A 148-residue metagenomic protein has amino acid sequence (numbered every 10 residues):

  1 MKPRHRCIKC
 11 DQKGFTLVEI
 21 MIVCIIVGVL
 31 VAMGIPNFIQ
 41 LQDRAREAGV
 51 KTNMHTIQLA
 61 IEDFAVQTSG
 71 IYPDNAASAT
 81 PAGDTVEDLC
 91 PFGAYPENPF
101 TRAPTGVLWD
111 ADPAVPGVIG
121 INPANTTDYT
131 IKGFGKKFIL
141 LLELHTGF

Functional and structural regions predicted by a protein language model:
M1-F15: N-terminal leader/signal peptides at the extreme start of proteins
D11-F38: N-terminal single-pass transmembrane signal-anchor helix
N37-H55, T68: Aliphatic-rich helix starts adjacent to a transmembrane/signal segment
E62, V66-G135: Extracellular/periplasmic head regions of type IV pilus-like filament subunits
K137-F148: Low-complexity, S/T/G/P-rich flexible repeat/linker segments used as non-globular hinges and stalks within
